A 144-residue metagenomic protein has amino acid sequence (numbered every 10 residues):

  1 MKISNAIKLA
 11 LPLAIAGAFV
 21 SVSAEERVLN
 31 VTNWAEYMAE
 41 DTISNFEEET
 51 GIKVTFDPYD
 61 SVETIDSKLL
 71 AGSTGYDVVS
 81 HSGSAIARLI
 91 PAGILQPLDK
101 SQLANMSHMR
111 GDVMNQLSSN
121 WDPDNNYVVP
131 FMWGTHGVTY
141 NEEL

Functional and structural regions predicted by a protein language model:
M1-S23: Gram-negative bacterial Sec-dependent N-terminal signal peptides
A14, D66, D122-D124: Short alpha-helical segments and helix-capping/turn motifs at coil-helix boundaries
E25-L89: Early extracytoplasmic/lumenal segment of secretory-pathway proteins
R27, D77, Y127, G134-H136: A generic secondary-structure signal marking the coil-to-beta-strand transition
D41, G72, G93-Q96, E143: Short glycine-centered helix-capping/turn motifs at secondary-structure transition points
A87-W133: Hinge/lid segment of periplasmic solute-binding proteins
H136-L144: Hydrophobic/proline-rich hinge and linker segments of small-molecule sensing/allosteric domains, predominantly
